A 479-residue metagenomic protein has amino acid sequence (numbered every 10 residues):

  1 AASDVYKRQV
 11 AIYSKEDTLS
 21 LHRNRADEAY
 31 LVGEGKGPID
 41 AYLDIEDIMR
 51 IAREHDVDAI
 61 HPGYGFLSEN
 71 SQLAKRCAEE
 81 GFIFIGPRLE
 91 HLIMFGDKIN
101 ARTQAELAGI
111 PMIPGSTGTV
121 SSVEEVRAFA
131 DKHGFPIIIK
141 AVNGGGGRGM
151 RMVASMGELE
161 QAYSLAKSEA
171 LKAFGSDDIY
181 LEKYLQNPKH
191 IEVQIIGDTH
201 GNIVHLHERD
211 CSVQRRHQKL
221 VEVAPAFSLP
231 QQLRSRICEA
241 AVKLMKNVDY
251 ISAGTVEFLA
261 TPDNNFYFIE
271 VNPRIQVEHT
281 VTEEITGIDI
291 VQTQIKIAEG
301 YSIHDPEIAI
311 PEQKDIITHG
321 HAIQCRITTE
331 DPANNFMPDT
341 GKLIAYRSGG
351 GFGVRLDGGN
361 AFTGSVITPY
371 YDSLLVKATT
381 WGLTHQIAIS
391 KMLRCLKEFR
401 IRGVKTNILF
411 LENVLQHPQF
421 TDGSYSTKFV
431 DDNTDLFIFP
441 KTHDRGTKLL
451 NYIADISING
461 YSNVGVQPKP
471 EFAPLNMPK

Functional and structural regions predicted by a protein language model:
A1-V256, A260-Q276: N-terminal beta-alpha lobe that positions the nucleotide/phosphoryl donor in ATP/NTP-coupled carboxylate activation
A241, T280-K479: Catalytic cores of soluble metabolic enzymes centered on carboxylation/carboxyl-transfer
